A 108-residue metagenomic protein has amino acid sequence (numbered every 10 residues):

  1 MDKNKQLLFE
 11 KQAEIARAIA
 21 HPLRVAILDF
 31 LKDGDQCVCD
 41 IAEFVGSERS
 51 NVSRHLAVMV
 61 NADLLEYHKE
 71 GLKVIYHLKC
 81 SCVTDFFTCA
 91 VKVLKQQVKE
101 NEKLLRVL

Functional and structural regions predicted by a protein language model:
M1-L7, K11, C82-L108: Amphipathic alpha-helical dimerization/coiled-coil segments that flank or bridge DNA-binding/regulatory modules
L7-S50, D63, K73-V83: N-terminal helix-turn-helix DNA-binding core of bacterial DNA-binding proteins
L56-A57: Short, hydrophobic-biased segments on the C-terminal half of alpha helices that form "recognition helices"
